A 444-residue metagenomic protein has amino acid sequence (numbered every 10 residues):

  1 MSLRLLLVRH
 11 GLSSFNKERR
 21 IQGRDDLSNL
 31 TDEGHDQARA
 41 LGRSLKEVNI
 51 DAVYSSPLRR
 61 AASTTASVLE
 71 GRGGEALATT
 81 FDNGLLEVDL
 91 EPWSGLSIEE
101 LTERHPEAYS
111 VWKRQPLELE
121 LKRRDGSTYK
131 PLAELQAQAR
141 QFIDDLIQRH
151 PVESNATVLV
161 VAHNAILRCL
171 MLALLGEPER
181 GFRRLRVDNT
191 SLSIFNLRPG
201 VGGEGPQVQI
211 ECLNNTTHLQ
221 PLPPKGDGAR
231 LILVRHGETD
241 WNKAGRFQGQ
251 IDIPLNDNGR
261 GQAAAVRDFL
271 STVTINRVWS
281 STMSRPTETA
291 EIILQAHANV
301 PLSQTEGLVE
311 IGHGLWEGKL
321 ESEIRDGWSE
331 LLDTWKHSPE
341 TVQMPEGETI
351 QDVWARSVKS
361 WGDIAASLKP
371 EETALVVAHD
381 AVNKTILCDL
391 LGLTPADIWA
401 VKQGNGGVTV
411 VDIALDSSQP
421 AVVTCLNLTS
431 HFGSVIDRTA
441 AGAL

Functional and structural regions predicted by a protein language model:
M1-L3, E91-E100, S154-A156, L172-E238 (+6 more regions): Acidic, low-complexity terminal tails and accessory targeting/binding regions of phosphate-metabolizing enzymes
H10, G34, H163, H236 (+2 more regions): Short, conserved phosphate/pyrophosphate- and ester-handling motifs at nucleotide-, phospho-/glycolipid
L12-S63, D125-A139, D240-I293, E340-S360: Loop-to-helix element that buttresses phosphate recognition and phosphoryl-transfer chemistry
S13, I166-L167, T239, V382-N383: Short active-site segment of divalent metal-dependent hydrolases/proteases that encodes the spacing between
D36-R39, R43, G73-T80, G95-Q220 (+4 more regions): Extended, hydrophobic interaction surfaces within ordered domains
R39-S110, A264-D333: Phosphate-coordination/substrate-recognition cap region in phosphate-metabolizing enzymes
E47-N49, L146-A156, T272-T274, I364-T373: Glycine-rich phosphate-binding loop signature in dinucleotide/nucleotide-binding domains
Y109-D125, T217, P221-R230, T334-M344 (+1 more regions): Extended, charge-rich low-complexity interaction segments
